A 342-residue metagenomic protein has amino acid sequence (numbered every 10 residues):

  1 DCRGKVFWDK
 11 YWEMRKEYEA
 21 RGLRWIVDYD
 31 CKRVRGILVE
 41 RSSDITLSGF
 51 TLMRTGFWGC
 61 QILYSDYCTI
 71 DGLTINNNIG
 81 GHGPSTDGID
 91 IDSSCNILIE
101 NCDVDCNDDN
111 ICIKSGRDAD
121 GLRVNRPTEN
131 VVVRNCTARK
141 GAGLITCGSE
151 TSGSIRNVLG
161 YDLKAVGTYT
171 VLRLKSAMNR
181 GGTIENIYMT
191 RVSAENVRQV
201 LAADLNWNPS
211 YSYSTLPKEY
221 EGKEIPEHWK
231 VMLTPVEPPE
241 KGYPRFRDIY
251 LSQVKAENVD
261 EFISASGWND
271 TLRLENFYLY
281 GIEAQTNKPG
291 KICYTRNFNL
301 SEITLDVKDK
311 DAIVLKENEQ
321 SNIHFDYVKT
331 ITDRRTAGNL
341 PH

Functional and structural regions predicted by a protein language model:
D1-H342: Extracellular/periplasmic carbohydrate-active domains that bind, remodel, or depolymerize complex polysaccharides
